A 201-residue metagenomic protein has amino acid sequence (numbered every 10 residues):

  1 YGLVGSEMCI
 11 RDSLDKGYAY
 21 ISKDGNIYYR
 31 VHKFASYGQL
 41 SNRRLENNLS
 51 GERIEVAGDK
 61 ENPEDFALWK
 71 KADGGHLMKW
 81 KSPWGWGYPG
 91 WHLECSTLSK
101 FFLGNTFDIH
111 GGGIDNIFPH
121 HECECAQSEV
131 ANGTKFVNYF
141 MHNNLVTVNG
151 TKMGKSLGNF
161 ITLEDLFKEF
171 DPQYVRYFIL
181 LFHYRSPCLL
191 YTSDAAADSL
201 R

Functional and structural regions predicted by a protein language model:
Y1, H32, S41, F178-F182 (+1 more regions): Generic alpha-helical secondary structure signal
Y1-G5, I10, Y191-R201: Single conserved hydrophobic/aromatic residue that forms the stacking wall/gate of nucleotide- or nucleobase-binding
V4, L14, E129, F167-K168 (+1 more regions): Alpha-helix boundary recognition
R11-V137, T147-L163: Active-site cores that bind ATP or allylic diphosphates and position pyrophosphate for catalysis
W91, F170, A197: Single, functionally critical "micro-switch" positions that shape active/binding sites and transmembrane helices
S96-L98, V175, D198: General alpha-helical segment detector with a strong preference for membrane-spanning helices and helix-boundary regions
G133-T134, H142-S193, R201: Catalytic adenosine-cofactor/nucleotide-binding cores of aminoacyl-tRNA synthetases and other
